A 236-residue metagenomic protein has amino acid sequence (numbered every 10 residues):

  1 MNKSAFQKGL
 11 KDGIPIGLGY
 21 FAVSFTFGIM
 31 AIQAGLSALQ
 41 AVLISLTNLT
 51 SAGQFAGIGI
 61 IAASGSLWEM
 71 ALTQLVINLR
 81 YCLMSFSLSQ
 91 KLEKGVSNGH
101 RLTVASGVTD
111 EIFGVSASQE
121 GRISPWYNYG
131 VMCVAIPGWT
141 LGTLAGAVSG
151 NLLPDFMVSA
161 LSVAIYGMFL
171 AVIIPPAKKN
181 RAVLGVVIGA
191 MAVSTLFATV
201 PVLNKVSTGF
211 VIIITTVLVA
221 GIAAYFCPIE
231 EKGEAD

Functional and structural regions predicted by a protein language model:
M1-K8: Short, Lys/Arg-rich, polar N-terminal cytosolic tail immediately upstream of the first transmembrane signal-anchor
I14-F27, L49-T50: The first (N-terminal) embedded transmembrane alpha-helix
Q33-L83: Active-site cofactor/substrate anionic-group-binding motifs, chiefly glycine- and Lys/Arg-rich phosphate-binding loops
L72-S162, Y166: Helix-loop-helix junctions within the multi-pass membrane cores of secondary transporters/permeases
V158-V163, V183, N204-L218: Loop-to-transmembrane alpha-helix initiation sites
V183-S194: Central hydrophobic cores of alpha-helical transmembrane segments in multi-pass integral membrane proteins
V193-G209: Hydrophobic alpha-helical transmembrane segments in multi-pass integral membrane proteins
Y225-D236: Membrane-interface capping segments at transmembrane-helix boundaries
